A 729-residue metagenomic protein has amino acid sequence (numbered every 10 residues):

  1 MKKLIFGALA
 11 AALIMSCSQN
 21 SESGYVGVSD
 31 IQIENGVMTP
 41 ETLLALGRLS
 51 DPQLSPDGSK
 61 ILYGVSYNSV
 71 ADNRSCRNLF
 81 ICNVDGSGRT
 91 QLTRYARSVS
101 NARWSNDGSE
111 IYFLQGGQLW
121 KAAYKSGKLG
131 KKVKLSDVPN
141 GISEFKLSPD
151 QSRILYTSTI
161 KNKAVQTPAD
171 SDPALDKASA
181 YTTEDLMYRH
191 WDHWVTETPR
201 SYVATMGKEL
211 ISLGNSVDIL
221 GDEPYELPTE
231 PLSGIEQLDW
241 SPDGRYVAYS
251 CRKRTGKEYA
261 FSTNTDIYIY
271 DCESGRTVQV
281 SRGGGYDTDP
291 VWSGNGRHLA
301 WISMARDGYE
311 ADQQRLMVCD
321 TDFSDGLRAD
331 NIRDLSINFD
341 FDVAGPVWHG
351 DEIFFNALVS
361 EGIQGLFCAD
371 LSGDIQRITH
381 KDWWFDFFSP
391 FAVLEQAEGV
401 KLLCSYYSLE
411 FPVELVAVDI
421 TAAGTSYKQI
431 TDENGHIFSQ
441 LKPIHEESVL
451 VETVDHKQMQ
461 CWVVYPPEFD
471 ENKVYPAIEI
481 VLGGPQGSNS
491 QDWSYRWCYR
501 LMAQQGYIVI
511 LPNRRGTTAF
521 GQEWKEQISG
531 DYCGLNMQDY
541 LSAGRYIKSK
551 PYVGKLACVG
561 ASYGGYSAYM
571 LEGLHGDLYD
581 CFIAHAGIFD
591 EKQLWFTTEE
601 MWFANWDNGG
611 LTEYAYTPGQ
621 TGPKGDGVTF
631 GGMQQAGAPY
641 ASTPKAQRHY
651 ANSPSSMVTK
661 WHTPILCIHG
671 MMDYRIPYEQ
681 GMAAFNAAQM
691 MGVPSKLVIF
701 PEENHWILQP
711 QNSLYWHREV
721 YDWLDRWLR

Functional and structural regions predicted by a protein language model:
M15-S16: C-terminal motif of bacterial Sec signal peptides marking the signal peptidase cleavage site
G24-Y25, C76-R77, T159-S212, S216-G221 (+6 more regions): Predominantly five- to eight-bladed beta-propeller fold
E41-R77: Beta-strand-rich domains and repeat architectures in extracellular enzymes and scaffolds, especially beta-propellers
L46-I61, A96-I111, P139-I154, Y188-R200 (+10 more regions): Conserved beta-propeller blade repeats
A71-R77, L114, H193-P199, E258-T265 (+3 more regions): Short, solvent-exposed loop/turn segments at conserved positions within beta-propeller repeat blades
N83-S87, A123-K128, G207-L210, D271-G275 (+3 more regions): Short loop/turn segments that connect beta-strands within beta-propeller blades
T255, D432-K555, A561-S562, F596: Cap/lid segment of the alpha/beta-hydrolase catalytic domain
L511-R729: Active-site-proximal cap/loop segments of hydrolase catalytic domains
